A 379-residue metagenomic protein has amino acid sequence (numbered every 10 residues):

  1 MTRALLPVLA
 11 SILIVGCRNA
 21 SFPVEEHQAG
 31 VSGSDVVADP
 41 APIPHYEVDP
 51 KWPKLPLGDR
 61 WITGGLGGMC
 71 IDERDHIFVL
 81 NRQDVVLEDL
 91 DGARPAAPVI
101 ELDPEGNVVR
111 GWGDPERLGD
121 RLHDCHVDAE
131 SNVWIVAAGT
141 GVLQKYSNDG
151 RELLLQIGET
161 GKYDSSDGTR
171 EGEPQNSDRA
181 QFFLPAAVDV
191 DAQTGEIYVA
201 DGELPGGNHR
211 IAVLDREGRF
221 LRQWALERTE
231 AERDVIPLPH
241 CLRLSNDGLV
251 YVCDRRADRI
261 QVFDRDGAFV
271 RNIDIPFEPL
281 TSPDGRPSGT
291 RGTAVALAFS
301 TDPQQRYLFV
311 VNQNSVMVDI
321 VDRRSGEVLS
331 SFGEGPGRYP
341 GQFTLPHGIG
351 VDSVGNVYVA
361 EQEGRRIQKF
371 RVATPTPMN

Functional and structural regions predicted by a protein language model:
M1-L6: Bacterial N-terminal signal peptides that target proteins for export
V15-G16: C-terminal motif of bacterial Sec signal peptides marking the signal peptidase cleavage site
N19-N379: Eukaryotic scaffold repeat domains enriched in small/polar residues
